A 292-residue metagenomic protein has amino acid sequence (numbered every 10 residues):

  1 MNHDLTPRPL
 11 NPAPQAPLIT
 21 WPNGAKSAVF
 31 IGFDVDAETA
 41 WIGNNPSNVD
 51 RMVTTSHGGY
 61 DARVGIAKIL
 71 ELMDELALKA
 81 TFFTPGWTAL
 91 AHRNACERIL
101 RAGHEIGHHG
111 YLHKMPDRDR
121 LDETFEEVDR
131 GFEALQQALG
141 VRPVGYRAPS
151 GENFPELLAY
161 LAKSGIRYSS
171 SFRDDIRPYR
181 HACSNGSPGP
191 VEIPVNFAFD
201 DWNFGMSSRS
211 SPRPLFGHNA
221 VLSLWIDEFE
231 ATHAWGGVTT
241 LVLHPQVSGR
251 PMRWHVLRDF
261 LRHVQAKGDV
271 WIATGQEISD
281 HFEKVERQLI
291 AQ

Functional and structural regions predicted by a protein language model:
N2-G145, S150-A198, N219-L241, G249-Q292: Catalytic alpha-helical scaffold of carbohydrate-active enzymes acting on polysaccharides/glycoconjugates
P143, M206-G217, P245-Q246: Surface-exposed cleft-lining segments at the edges of enzyme active sites
V191-P212: Glycine-rich, positively charged active-site loop/lid region within alpha/beta enzyme cores that binds and organizes
